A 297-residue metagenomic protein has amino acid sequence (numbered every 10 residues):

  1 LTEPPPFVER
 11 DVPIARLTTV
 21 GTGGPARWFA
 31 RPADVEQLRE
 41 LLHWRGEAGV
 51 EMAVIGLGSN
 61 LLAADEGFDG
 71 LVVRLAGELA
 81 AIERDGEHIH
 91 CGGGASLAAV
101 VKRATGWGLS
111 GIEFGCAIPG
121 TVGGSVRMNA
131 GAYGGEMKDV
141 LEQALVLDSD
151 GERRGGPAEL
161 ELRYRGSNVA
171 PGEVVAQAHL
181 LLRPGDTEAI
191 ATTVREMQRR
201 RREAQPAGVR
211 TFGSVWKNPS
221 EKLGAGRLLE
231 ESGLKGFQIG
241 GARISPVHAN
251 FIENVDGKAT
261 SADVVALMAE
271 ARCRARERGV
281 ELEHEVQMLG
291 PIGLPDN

Functional and structural regions predicted by a protein language model:
L1-V122, V126, A132: Anion-binding (especially nucleotide phosphate/pyrophosphate-binding) glycine-rich loop and adjoining beta-alpha core
R10, R16-T19, L61, L147-A266 (+1 more regions): Phosphate/pyrophosphate- and phosphate-bearing ligand-binding catalytic cores of soluble enzymes
F29, H90, Q143-L145, Q177-H179: Beta-strand secondary-structure signal
A48, I55-L57, V140, V209-R210 (+1 more regions): Short, basic and Ser/Thr-rich N-terminal targeting/leader segments
A80-I82, E142-V146: Short polybasic amphipathic segments
C91, A130-G134, E159, L182: Core subunits and conserved enzymes of cellular information-processing and envelope-translocation systems across
G134-G135, P206: Short Gly/Pro-enriched turn/cap motifs at secondary-structure boundaries
